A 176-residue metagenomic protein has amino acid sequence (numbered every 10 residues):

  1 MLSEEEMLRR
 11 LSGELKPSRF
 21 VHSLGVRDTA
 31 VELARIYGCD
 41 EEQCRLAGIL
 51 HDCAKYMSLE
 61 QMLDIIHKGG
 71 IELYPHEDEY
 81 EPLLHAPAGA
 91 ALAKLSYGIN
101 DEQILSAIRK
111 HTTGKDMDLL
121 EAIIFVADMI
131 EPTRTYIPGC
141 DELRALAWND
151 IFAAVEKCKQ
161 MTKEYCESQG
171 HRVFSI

Functional and structural regions predicted by a protein language model:
E4: Active-site hotspot residues in diverse enzymes, especially metal/ion-binding acidic/histidine motifs
L8-G13, V31-A153: Divalent metal-dependent catalytic cores for phosphoryl transfer on phosphate-bearing substrates
P17-R19: A short, charge-rich alpha-helical start-of-domain segment used by transcription regulators
H22: N-terminal glycine-rich anion-binding loops that anchor highly charged ligand groups
V155-K157: Glycine-rich, aromatic-bearing surface loops/beta-hairpins
M161-I176: Charged phosphate-binding loop/patch that engages nucleotide di/tri-phosphates or the phosphate backbone of nucleic
